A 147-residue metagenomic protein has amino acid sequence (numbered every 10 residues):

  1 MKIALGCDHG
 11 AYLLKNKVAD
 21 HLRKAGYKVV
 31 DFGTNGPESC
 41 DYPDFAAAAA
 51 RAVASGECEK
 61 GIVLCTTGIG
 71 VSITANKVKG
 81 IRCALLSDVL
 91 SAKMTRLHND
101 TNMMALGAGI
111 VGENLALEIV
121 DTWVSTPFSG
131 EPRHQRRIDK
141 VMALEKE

Functional and structural regions predicted by a protein language model:
M1-K2, R23, A49, L144-E147: SAM-dependent methyltransferases
A4, G10-A11, V89-E147: C-terminal binding/interaction regions
A4-K24: Glycine-rich phosphate/diphosphate-binding loop of Rossmann-like nucleotide-binding domains
K15, Y42, A46, S72 (+3 more regions): A general structural signal for well-ordered alpha-helical segments in protein cores
K28-S39: A short beta-strand-loop structural module common to alpha/beta enzyme folds
F45-L85: Helix-adjacent hinge/juxtasegments
